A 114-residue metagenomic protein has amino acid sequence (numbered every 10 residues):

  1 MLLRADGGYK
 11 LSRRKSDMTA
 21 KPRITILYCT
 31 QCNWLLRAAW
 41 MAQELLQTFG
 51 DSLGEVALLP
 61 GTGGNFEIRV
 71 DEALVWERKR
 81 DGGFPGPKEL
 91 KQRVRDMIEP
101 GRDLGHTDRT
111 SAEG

Functional and structural regions predicted by a protein language model:
A5-D17: Short, Lys/Arg-enriched N-terminal segments with co-localized hydrophobic residues within the first ~10-30 amino acids
D17-T48: Local sequence-structure signature of Cys/Sec-based thiol-disulfide redox active-site neighborhoods
T19-P22, T30, F49, R102-G114: Cysteine/selenocysteine-centered motifs that mediate thiol-based redox chemistry or coordinate metal-sulfur cofactors
Q31, L35, D51-T62, R80 (+1 more regions): Ubiquitin-like/PB1-type beta-grasp interaction modules and other compact soluble beta-rich domains
F66-W76: A short, hydrophobic beta-strand/beta-hairpin element that forms part of a small beta-sheet core
L74-G101: Non-catalytic, surface beta->alpha helical segment in thiol-disulfide oxidoreductase systems
